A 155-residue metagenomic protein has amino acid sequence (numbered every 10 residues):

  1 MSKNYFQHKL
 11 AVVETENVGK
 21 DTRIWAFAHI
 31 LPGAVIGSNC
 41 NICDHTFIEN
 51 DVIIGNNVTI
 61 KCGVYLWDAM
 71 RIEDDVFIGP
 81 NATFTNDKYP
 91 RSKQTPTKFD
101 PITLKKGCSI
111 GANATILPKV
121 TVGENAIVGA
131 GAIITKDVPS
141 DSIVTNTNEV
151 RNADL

Functional and structural regions predicted by a protein language model:
M1-K3: Basic/polar N-terminal segments that are highly enriched at the extreme N-terminus, encompassing both cleavable
Y5-T145, E149-R151: Structural signal for interior beta-strand "rungs" in well-ordered beta-sheet cores of soluble enzyme domains
